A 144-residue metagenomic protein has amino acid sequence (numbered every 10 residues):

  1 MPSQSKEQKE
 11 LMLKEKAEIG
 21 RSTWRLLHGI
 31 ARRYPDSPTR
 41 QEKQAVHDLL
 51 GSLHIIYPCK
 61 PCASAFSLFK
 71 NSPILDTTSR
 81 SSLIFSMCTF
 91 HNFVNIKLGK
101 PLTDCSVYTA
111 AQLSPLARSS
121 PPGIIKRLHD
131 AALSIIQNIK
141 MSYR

Functional and structural regions predicted by a protein language model:
M1-R144: Terminal, compositionally biased segments used for targeting/anchoring and flexible tails
